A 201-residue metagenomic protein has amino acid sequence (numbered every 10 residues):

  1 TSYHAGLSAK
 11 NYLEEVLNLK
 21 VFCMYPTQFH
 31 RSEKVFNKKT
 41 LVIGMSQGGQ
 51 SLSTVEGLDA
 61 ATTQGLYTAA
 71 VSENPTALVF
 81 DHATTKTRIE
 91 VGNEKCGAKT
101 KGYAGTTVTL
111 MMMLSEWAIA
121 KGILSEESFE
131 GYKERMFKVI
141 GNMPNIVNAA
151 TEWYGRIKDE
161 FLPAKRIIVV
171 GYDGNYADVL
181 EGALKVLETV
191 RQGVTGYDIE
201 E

Functional and structural regions predicted by a protein language model:
T1-K138, Y172: Glycine-rich phosphate-binding loops that contact phosphosugars or nucleotide phosphates
F22-Q28, N148-E152, G196-E201: Short gly/ser/thr-rich secondary-structure transition/capping motifs
I123-E126, Y154, G193: Short, structured loop/turn "capping" segments at alpha-beta junctions
K138-I146: Adenine-nucleotide phosphate-binding core of ATP-dependent small-molecule kinases
I140, Y154, V179-A183: A general structural signal for well-ordered alpha-helical packing
I146-P163: A short, well-structured juxtamembrane/interface segment
F161-E201: Acidic catalytic cores of enzymes that act on phosphate-bearing nucleotides/polynucleotides
